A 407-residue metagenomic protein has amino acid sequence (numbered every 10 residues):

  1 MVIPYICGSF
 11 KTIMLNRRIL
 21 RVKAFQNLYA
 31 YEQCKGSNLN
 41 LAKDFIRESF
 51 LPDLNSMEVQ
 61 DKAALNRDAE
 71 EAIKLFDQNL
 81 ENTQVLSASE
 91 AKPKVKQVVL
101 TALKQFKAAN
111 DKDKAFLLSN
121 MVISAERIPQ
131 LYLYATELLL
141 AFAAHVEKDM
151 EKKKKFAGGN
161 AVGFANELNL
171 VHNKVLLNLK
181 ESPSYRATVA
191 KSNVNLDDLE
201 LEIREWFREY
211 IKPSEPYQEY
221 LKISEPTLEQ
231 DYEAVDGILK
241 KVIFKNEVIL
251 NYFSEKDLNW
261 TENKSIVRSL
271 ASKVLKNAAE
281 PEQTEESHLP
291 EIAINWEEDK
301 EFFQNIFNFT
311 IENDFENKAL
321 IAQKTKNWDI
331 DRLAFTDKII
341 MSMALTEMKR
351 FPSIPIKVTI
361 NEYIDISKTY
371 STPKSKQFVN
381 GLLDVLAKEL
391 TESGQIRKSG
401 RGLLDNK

Functional and structural regions predicted by a protein language model:
V2-K407: Class I Rossmann-like S-adenosyl-L-methionine
